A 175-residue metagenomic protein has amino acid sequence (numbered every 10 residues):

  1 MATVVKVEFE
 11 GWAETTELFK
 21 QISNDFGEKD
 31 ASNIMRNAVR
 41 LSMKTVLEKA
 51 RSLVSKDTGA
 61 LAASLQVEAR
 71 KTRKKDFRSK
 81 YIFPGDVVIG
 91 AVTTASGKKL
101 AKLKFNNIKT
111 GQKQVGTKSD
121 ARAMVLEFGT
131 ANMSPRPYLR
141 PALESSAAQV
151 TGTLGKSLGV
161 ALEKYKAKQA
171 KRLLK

Functional and structural regions predicted by a protein language model:
M1-S79, T110-K175: Short, Lys/Arg-rich flexible segments
F83-V125: Short, internal acidic amphipathic alpha-helical interface segments that mediate docking to partner proteins
